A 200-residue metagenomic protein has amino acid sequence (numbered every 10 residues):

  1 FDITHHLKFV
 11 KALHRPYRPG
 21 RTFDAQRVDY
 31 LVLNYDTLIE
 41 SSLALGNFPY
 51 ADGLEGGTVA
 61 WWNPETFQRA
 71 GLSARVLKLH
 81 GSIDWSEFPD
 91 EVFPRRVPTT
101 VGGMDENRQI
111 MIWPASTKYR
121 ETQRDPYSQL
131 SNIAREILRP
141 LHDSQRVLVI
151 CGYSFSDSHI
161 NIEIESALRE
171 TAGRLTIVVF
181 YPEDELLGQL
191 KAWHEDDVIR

Functional and structural regions predicted by a protein language model:
F1-D2, L13-W113: Extended, H/D-rich, highly charged conserved domains that either
F1-F9, Y119-L130, Y153-I160: Phosphate/oxyanion-binding active-site loops and adjacent basic polyanion-contact surfaces
F9, Y30, V76-L79, A134 (+1 more regions): Generic structural hydrophobic/aromatic packing signal, biased to beta-strands
F9-A25, N132-D143: A short acidic-Thr-Gly-centered motif at the start of a beta-strand
A25-V32, R120, R146, I150-F155: Short, charged/polar micro-motifs that form catalytic or ligand-binding hotspots
T37, I83-W85, R120, F155-D157 (+1 more regions): Short, catalytically relevant binding-site loops at active-site mouths
T66-L72, S128, N132-R200: SIR2/sirtuin-family catalytic core signature
V97-H142: Acidic, metal/cofactor-coordinating or nucleic-acid-engaging core segments within structured domains
